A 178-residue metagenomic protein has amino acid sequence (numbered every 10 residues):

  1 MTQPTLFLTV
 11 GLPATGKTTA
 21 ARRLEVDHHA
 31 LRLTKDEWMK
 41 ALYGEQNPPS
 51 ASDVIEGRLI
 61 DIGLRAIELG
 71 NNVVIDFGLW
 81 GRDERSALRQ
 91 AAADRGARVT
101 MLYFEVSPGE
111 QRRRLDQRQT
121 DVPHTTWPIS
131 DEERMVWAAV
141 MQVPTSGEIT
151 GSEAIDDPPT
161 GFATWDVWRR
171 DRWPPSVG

Functional and structural regions predicted by a protein language model:
M1-Q3, A66: Phosphate-binding P-loop
T9: Hydrophobic anchor at the beta1->P-loop junction of P-loop NTPases
L12: P-loop (Walker A) phosphate-binding loop of NTP-binding proteins
T15-N71: Conserved substrate/cofactor phosphate-moiety recognition/catalytic segment in nucleotide-dependent phosphotransferases
D27, A139-G178: NTP-dependent small-molecule kinase module
E37-M39, W80, E105-Q111, T160: Conserved nucleotide-binding/hydrolysis micro-motifs of P-loop NTPases
A51-V99, Y103-E105: Glycine-rich phosphate-binding loop used to anchor ATP phosphates in small-molecule kinases, encompassing both
A93-P144: A glycine- and Lys/Arg-enriched "phosphate-lid" helix/loop adjacent to the NTP-binding pocket of small-molecule kinases
